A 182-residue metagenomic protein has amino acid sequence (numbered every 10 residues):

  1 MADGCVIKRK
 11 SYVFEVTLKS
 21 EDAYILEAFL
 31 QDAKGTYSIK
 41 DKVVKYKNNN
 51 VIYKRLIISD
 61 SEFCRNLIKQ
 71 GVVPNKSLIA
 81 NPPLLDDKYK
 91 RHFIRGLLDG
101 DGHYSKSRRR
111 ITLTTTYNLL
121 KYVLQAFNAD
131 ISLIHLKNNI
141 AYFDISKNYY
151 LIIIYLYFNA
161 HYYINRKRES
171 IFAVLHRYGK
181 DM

Functional and structural regions predicted by a protein language model:
M1-M182: Internal intein/HINT superfamily modules and their associated LAGLIDADG
